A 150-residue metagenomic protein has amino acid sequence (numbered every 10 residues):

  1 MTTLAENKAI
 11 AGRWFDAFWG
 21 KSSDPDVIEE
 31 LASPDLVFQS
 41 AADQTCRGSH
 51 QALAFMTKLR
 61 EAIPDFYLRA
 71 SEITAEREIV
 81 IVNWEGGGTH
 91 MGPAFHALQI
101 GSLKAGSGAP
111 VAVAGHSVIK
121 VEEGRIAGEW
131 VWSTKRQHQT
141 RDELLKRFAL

Functional and structural regions predicted by a protein language model:
M1-L150: C-terminal and inter-domain tail/linker signature
